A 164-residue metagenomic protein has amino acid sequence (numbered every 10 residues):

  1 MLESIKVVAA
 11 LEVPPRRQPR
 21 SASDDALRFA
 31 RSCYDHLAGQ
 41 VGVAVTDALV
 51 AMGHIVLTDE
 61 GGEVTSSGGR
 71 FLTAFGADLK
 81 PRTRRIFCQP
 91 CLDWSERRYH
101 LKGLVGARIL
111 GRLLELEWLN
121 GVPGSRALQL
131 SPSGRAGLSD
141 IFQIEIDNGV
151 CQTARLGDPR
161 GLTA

Functional and structural regions predicted by a protein language model:
M1-M52, L57, F75-R108, R112-P123 (+1 more regions): Amphipathic alpha-helical dimerization/coiled-coil segments that flank or bridge DNA-binding/regulatory modules
D59-A74, P123-I141: Accessory beta->alpha helical hairpin/"wing" motif in late/C-terminal subdomains of nucleic-acid enzymes
